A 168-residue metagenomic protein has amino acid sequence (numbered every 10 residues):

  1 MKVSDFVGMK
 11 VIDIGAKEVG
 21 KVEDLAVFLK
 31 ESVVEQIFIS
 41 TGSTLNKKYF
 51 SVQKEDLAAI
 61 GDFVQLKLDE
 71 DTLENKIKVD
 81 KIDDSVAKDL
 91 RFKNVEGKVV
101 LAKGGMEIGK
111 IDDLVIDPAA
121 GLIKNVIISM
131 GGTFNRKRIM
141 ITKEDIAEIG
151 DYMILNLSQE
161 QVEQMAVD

Functional and structural regions predicted by a protein language model:
M1-D168: Peripheral interaction segments used for macromolecular assembly
